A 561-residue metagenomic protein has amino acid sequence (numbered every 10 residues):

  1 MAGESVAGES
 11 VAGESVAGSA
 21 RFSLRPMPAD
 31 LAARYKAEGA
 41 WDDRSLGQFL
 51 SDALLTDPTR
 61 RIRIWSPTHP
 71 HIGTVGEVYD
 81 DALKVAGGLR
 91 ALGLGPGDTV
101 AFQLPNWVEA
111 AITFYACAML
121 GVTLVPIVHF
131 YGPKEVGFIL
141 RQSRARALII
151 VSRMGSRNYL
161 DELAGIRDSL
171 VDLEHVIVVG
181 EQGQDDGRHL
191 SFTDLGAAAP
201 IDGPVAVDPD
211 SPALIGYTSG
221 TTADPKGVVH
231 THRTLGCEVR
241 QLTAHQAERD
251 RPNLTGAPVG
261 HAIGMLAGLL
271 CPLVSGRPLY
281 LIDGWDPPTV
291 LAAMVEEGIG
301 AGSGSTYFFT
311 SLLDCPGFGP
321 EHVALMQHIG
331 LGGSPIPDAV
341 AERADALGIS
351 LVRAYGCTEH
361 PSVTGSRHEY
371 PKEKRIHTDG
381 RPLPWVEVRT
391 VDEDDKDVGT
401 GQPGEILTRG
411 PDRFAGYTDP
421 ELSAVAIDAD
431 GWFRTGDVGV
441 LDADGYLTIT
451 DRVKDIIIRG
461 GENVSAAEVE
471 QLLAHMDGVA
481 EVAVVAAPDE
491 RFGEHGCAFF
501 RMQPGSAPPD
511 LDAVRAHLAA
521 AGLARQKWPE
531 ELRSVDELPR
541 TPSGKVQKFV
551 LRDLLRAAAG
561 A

Functional and structural regions predicted by a protein language model:
A17, D43, P58-R60, G183-Q184 (+4 more regions): Conserved pre-ATP/AMP-binding loop-to-beta segment of ANL
P28, P67, H71, M154-P209: ANL superfamily adenylate-forming
D42, R61-W107, A111-Y115, G132-G137 (+2 more regions): Conserved AMP-binding/adenylate-forming core of the ANL superfamily
I72-E77, A213-C237: Conserved AMP-binding A3 loop
Y131-F138, L148-I150, G410, A415-G416 (+4 more regions): AMP-binding/adenylate-forming catalytic core of the ANL superfamily
G236-P252, G260-A301, C315: Conserved AMP-binding/adenylation subdomain of ANL enzymes
E296-S303, L313-K374, E387, D394: Gly/Ser/Thr-rich phosphate-binding loop
R381-W385, K396-A426, V464: Conserved ATP/PPi-binding loop(s) of AMP-dependent carboxylate-activating enzymes
